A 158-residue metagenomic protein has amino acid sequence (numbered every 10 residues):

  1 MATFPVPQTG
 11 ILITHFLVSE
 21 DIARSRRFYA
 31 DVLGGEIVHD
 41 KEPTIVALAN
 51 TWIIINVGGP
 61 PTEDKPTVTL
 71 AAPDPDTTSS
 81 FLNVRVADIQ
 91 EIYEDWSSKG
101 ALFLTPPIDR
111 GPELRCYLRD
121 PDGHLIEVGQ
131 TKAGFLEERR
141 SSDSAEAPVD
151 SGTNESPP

Functional and structural regions predicted by a protein language model:
M1-I13, E36-V84, Y93-R119, T131-P158: Vicinal oxygen chelate
F16-I22, R110: Conserved beta-strand-loop-alpha-helix junction that forms the acyl-donor binding cleft
S19, N83-V86: Short, solvent-exposed loop/helix junctions and linker helices that flank or host conserved functional motifs
R24, I89-Y93: Short, conserved charged micro-motifs
S25, Y29-A30, W96, G123: Conserved active-site tyrosine of GNAT-family acetyltransferases
E127-V128: Short glycine-/small-residue motifs
